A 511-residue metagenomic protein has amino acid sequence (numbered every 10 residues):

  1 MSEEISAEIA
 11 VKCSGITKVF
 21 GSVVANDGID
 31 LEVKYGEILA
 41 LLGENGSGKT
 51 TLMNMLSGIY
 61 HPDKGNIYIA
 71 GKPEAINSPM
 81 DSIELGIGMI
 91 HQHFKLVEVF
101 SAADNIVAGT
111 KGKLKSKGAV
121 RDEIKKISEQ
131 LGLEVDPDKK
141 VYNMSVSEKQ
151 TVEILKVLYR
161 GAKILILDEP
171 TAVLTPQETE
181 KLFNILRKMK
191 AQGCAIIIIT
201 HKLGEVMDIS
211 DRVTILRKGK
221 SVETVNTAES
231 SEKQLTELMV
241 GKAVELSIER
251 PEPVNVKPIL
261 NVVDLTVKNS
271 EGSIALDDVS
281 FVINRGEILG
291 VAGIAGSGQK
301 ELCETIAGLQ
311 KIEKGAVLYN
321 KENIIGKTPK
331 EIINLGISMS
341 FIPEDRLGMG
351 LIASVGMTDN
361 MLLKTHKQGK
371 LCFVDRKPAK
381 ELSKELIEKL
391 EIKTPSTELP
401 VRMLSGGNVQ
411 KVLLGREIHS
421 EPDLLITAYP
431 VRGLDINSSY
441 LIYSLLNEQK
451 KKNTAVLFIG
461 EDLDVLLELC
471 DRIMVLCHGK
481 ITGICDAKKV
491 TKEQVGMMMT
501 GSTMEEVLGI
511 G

Functional and structural regions predicted by a protein language model:
S2-G511: Glycine-rich phosphate-binding loops of nucleotide-dependent enzymes
